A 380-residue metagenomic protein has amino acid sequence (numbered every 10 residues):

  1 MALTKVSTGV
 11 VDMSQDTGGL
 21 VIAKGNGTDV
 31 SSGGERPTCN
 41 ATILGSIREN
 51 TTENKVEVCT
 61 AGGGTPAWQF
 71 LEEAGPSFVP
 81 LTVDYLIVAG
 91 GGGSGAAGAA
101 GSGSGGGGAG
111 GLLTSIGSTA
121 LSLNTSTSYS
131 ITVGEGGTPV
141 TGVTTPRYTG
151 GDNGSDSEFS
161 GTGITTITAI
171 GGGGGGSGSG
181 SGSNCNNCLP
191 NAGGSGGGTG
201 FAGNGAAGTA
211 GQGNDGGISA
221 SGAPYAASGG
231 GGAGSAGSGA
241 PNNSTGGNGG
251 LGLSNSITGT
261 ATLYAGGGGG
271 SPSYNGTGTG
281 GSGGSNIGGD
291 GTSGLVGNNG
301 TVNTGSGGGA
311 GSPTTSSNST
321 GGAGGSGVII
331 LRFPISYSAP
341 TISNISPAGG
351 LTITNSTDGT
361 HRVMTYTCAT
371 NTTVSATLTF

Functional and structural regions predicted by a protein language model:
A2, G9-V11, G18, P66 (+2 more regions): The right-handed parallel beta-helix/beta-solenoid scaffold, focusing on the short coil/turn and N-cap positions
L3, G63-E72: Tryptophan-centered short beta-strand motifs
T4-E53, E72: Extracellular/surface-exposed low-complexity repeats and stalk/linker segments enriched in Gly/Pro and small polar
D29, G63-G64, T82-F380: Low-complexity, glycine/proline-biased repetitive segments and flexible coils/loops
E53-P66: Short beta-strand segments and strand-loop junctions that repeat across beta-rich extracellular domains
E72-G75, T341-S343: Extracellular/luminal ectodomains of metazoan preproproteins built from arrays of small disulfide-bonded modules
E73-G75, P80-D84: Short "repeat-start/strand-capping" segments in structured domains, especially the N-termini of parallel beta-helix
